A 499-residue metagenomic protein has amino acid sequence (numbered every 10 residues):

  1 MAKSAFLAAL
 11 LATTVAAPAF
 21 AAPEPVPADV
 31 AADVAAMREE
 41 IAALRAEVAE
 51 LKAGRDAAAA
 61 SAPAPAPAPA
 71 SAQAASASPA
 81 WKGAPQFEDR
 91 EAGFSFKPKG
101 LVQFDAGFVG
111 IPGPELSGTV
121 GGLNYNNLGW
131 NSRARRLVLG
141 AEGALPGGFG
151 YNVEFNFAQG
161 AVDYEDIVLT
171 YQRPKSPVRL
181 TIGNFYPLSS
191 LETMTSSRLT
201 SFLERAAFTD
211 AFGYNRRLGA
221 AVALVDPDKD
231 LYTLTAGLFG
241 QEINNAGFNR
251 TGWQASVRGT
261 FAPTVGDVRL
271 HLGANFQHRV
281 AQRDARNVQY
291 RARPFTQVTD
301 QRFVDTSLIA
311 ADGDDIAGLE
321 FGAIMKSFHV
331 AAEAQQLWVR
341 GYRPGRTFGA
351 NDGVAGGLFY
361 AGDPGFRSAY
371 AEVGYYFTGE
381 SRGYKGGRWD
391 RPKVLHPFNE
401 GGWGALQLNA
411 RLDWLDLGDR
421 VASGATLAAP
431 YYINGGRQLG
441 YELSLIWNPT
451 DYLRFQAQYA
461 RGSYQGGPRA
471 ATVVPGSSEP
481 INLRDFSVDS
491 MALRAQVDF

Functional and structural regions predicted by a protein language model:
M1-F20: Gram-negative bacterial Sec-dependent N-terminal signal peptides
F20-Q103, V109-S117, F377, S381-H396 (+3 more regions): N-terminal periplasmic/intermembrane-space "pro-region" immediately following the signal or transit peptide
P25, Y125-N126, V288-F499: Outer-membrane beta-barrel pore domains
V34-A35, I41-A49, E154, V168 (+7 more regions): Secondary-structure boundary/capping motif
V34-A35, R55-D56, F94-F96, T170-R173 (+6 more regions): Residue-level detection of beta-strand scaffold positions
A80, V162, G213-N215, D312-D314 (+1 more regions): Short solvent-exposed loop/turn micro-motifs enriched in small/polar/acidic residues
G83-Q282, G365-E400, A405-A422: Outer membrane beta-barrel
